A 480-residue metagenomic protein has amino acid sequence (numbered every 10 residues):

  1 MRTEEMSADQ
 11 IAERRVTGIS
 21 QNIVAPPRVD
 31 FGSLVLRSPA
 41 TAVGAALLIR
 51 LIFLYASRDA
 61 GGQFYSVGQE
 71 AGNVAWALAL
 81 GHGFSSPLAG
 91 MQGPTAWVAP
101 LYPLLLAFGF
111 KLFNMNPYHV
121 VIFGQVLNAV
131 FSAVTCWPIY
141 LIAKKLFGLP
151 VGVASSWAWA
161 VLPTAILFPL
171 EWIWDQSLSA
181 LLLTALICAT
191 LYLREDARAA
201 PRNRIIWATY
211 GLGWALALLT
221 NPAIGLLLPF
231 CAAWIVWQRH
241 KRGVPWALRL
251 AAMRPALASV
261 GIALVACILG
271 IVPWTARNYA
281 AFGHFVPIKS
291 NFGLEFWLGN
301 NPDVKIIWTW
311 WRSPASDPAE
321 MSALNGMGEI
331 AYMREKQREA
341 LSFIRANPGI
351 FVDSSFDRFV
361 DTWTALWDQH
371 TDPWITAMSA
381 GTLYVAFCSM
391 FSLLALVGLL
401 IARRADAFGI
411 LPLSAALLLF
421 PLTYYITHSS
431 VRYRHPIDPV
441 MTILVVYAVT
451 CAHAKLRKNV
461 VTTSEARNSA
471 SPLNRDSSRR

Functional and structural regions predicted by a protein language model:
V24, R28, K144-P150, L186-T209 (+5 more regions): Membrane-interface transmembrane helices that cradle and orient dolichyl/undecaprenyl
P39-T41, Y118-I122, V134-L162, A180-L181 (+2 more regions): Transmembrane-helix signature of polytopic, membrane-embedded enzymes that assemble or transfer cell-envelope glycans
V43, A96, P100, L104 (+3 more regions): Loop-to-helix entry region of an early transmembrane alpha helix in multi-pass inner-membrane enzymes
A46-I49, G152-T164, L181, C188 (+2 more regions): Short helix- or helix-capping micro-motifs that position conserved polar/aromatic residues at function-defining sites
Y118-H119, F123, K336, S342-F343 (+1 more regions): Membrane-interface anchor segments at the N-terminal boundary of transmembrane helices in multi-pass membrane enzymes
F123-F147, A185-A189, L393-V397: Transmembrane-helix motifs of polytopic, lipid-linked glycan transferases
S155-S156, P201-N221, A232, A266-L269 (+1 more regions): Membrane-interface alpha helices of multi-pass inner-membrane proteins
Y279, F285-D361: Membrane-proximal stem/loop segments at transmembrane-domain junctions that anchor or position
